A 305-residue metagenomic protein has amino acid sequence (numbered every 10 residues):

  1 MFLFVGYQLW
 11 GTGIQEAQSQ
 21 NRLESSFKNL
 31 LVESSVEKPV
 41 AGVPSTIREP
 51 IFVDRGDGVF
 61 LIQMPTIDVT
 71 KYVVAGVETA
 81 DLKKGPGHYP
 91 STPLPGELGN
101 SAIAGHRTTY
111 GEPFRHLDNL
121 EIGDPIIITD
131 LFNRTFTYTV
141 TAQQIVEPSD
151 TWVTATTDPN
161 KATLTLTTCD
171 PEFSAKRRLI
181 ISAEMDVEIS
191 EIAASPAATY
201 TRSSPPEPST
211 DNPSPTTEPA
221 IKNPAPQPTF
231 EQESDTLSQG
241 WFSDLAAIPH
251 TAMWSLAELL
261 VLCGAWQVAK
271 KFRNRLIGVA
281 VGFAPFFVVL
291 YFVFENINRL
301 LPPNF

Functional and structural regions predicted by a protein language model:
M1, T251-E258, G278-F286: Hydrophobic H-region at the start of alpha-helical membrane spans
M1-T251, Y291-F305: Solvent-exposed, non-transmembrane regions of membrane-associated and secreted proteins
A247-A269: Selective detector of the "anchor" transmembrane alpha-helix that sits immediately C-terminal
V261-P285: Juxtamembrane interface at the cytosolic side of transmembrane helices
